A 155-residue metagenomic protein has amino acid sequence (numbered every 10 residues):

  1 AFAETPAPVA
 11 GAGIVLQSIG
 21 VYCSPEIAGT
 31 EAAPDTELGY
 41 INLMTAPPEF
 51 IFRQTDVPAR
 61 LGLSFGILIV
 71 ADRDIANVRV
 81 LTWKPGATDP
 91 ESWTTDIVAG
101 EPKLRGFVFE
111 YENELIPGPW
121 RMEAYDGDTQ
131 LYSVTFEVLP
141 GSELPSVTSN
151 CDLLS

Functional and structural regions predicted by a protein language model:
E4-P119, E123-D126, Q130-T135, L139-S155: Contiguous segments within soluble domain cores/interaction surfaces
